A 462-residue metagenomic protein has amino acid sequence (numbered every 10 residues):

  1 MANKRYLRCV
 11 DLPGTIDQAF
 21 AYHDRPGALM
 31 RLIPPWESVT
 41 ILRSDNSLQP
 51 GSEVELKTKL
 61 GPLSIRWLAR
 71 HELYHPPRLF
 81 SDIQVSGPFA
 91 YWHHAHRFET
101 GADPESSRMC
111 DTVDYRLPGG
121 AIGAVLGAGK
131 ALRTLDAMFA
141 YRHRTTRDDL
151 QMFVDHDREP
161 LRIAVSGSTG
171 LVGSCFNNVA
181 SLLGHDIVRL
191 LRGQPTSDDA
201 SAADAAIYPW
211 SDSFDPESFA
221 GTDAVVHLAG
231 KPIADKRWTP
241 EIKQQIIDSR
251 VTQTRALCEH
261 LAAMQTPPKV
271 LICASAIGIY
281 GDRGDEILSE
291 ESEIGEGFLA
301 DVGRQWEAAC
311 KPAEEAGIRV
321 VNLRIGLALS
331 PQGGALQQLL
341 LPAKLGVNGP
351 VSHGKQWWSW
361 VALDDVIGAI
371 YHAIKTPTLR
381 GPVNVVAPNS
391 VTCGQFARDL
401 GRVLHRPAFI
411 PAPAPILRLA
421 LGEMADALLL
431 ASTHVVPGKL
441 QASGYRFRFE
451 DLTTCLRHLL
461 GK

Functional and structural regions predicted by a protein language model:
M1-Q49: Hydrophobic ligand-binding cavity/cleft-lining segments
S81-D136, H227: Beta-strand/loop substructures that line and gate deep hydrophobic ligand-binding cavities in soluble
L161, T376-E423, R457: Mid/C-terminal beta-alpha module of Rossmann-like enzyme folds, strongest in SDR-family dehydrogenases/epimerases
A202, A206-Q253: NAD(P)H-binding glycine-rich loop region in Rossmannoid oxidoreductase-like domains and their noncatalytic homologs
R255-G297: Conserved Rossmann-fold NAD(P)-dependent oxidoreductase catalytic core, especially the SDR/UDP-sugar
R304, A316-I318, L329-Q338, A373-V383: Glycine/proline-rich active-site loop of Rossmann-fold NAD(P)-dependent oxidoreductases
K311, L340-G349, Q356-V391: Alpha-helical substrate-binding/gating segment
E314, V321-N322, G326-W357: NAD(P)-dependent short-chain dehydrogenase/reductase
